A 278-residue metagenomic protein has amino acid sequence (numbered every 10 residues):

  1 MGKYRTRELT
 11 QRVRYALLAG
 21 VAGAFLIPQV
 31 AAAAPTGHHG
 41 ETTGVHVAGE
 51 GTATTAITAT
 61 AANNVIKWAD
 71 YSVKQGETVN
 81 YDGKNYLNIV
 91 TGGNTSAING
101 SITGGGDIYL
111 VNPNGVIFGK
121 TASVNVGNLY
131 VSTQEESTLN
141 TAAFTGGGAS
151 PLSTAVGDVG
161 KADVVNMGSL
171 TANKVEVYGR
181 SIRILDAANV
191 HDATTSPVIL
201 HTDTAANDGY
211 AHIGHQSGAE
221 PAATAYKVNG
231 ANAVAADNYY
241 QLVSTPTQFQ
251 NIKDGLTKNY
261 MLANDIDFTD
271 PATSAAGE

Functional and structural regions predicted by a protein language model:
M1-G37: Cleavable N-terminal targeting peptides that direct proteins into the secretory/outer-membrane pathway or into
A33-T58: Short N-terminal segments immediately surrounding and downstream of signal-peptide cleavage
G44-H46, T54-A56, T78-N80, A143-T145 (+6 more regions): Ser/Thr- (and often Asn-) enriched beta-sheet segments in non-cytosolic proteins
A62-V65, Y71, T78-N80, N85 (+14 more regions): Extracellular beta-strand scaffolds
V73, N189-E278: Surface-exposed repetitive/solenoidal architectures
G127: Glycine-rich active-site/cofactor-binding loop and its immediate structural neighborhood
S132-V164, S274-E278: Acidic/polar low-complexity surface segments
